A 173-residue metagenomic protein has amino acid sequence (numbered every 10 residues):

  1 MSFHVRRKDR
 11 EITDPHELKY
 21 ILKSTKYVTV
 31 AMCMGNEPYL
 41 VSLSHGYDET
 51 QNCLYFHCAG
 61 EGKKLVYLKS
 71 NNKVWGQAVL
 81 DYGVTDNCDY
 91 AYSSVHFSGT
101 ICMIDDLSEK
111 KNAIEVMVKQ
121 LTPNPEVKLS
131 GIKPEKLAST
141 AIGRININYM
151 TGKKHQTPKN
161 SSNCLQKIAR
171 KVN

Functional and structural regions predicted by a protein language model:
S2-D9, T85-N173: Charged, gly/pro-rich active-site loop segments
S2-T29: Short, basic/aromatic recognition patches
R10, K19, L54, K63-V66 (+1 more regions): Anion-coordinating catalytic cores for phosphoryl-, nucleotidyl-, and glycosidic chemistry
K23, K69-V74, E115-P123: Short, intrinsically disordered, mixed-charge
T25-G60, G76-Q77: Short beta-strand segments
T29, Y55, W75, S98 (+1 more regions): Beta-strand secondary-structure signal
P38-L40, L68-K69, C88-Y90: Short glycine/proline-enriched turns and hinge-like loops at secondary-structure junctions
H57-G60, K69-G83, A91-C102: Active-site-adjacent structural patch at catalytic or cofactor/ligand-binding sites
